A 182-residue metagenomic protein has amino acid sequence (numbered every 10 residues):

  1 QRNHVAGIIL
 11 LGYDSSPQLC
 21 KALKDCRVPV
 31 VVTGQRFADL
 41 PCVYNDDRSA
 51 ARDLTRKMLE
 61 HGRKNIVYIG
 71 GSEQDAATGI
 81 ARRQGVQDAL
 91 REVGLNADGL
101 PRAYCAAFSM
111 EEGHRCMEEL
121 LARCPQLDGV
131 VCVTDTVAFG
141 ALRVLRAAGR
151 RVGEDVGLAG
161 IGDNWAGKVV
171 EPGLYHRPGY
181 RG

Functional and structural regions predicted by a protein language model:
Q1-S16: Central regulatory/effector-binding core of bacterial HTH transcription factors
G7, P17-L19, K24-G182: Bacterial carbohydrate/catabolite-sensing allosteric modules
